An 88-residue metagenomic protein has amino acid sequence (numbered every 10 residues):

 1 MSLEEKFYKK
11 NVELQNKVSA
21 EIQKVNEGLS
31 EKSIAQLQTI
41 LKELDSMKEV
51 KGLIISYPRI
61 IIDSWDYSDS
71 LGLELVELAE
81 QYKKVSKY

Functional and structural regions predicted by a protein language model:
M1-S30, Y82-K83: Short terminal alpha-helical segments
A20, T39-K42: Extended, non-membrane alpha-helical segments enriched in charged/polar residues
E31-T39: Short, charged, amphipathic alpha-helical segments
E43-I54: Amphipathic alpha-helical coiled-coil segments
I54-Y88: Amphipathic alpha-helical binding modules
